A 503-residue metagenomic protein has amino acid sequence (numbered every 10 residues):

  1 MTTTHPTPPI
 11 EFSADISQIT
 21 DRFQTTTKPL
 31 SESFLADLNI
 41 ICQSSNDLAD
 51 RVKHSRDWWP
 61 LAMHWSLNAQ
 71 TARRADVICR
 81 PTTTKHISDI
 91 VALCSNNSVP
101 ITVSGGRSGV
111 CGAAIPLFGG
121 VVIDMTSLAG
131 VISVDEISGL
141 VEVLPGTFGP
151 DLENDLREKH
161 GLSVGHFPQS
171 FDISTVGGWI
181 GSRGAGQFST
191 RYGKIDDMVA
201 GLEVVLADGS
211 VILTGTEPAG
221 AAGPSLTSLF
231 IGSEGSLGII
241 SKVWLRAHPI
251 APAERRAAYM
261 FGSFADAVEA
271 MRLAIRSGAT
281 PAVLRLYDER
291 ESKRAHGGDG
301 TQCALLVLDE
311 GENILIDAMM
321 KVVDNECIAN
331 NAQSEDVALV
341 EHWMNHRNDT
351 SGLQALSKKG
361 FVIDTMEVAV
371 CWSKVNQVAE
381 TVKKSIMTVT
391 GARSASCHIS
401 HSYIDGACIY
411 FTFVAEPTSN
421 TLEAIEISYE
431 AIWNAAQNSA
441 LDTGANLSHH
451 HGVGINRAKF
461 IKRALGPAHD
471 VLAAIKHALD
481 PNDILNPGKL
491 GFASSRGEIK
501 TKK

Functional and structural regions predicted by a protein language model:
M1-A92, G109-S138, E289-G298, L339-I363 (+3 more regions): N-terminal flexible segment immediately upstream of the FAD-binding catalytic core in FAD-dependent oxidoreductases
P8-P9, N46-W65, P249, R255-S263 (+3 more regions): C-terminal substrate-recognition/cap domain of FAD-linked oxidoreductases
I40, S44, L48, L441-V453 (+2 more regions): Alpha-helix capping/hinge segments and adjacent helical runs
G105-S108, Q169, L286-E289, G452: Short, ordered loop/turn segments at secondary-structure junctions
G130-R285, I484-L485, K500-K503: FAD-binding subdomain of flavoenzyme oxidoreductases
S210, G454-K503: Activity-critical C-terminal alpha-helical subdomain
